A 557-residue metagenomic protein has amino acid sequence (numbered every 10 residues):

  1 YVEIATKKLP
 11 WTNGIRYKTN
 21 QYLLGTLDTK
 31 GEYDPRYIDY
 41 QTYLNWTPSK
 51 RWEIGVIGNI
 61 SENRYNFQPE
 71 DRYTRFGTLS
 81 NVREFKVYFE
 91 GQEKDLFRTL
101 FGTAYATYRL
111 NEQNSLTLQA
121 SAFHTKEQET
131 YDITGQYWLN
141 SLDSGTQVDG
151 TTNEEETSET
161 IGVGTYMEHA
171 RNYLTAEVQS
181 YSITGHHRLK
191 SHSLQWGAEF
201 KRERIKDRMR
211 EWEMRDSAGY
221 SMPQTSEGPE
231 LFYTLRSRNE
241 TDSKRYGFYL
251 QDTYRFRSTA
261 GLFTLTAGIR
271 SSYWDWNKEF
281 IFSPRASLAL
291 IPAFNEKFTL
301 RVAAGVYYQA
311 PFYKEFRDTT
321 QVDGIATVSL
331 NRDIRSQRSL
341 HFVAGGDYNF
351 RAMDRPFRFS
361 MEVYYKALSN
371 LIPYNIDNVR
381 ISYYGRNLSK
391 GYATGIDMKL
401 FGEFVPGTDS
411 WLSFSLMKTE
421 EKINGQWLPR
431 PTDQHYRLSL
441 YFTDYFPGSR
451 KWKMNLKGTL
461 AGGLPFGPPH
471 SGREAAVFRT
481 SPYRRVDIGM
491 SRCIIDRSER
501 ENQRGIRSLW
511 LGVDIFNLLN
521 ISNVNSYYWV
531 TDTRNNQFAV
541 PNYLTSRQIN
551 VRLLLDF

Functional and structural regions predicted by a protein language model:
Y1-T47, G55-N59, M361: Predominantly transmembrane beta-strands of Gram-negative outer membrane beta-barrel pores used for transport
V2-P10, K50-R51, R109-S115, R188-S193 (+6 more regions): Short loop/turn motifs that connect adjacent beta-strands in outer-membrane beta-barrel proteins
N13-T19, V56-E62, L118-H124, W196-R202 (+9 more regions): Transmembrane beta-barrel strands of outer-membrane/channel proteins
T47-E62, Q92-N277, S360-V363, W411: Face-selective signature of the C-terminal outer-membrane beta-barrel domain
T117-S121, D333-N387, Y392, L511-F516 (+1 more regions): Membrane-embedded beta-barrel scaffold of Gram-negative outer-membrane proteins
T175-V178, E199, L235-R358, E362-K366 (+1 more regions): Structural signature of Gram-negative outer-membrane beta-barrels, strongest in the C-terminal barrel of TonB-dependent
F256-G261, Y364-A367, Y384-G467: Gram-negative outer-membrane beta-barrel transporters
S410, T459-P469, R492-F557: C-terminal beta-signal and adjacent terminal beta-strands/loops of Gram-negative outer-membrane beta-barrel proteins
